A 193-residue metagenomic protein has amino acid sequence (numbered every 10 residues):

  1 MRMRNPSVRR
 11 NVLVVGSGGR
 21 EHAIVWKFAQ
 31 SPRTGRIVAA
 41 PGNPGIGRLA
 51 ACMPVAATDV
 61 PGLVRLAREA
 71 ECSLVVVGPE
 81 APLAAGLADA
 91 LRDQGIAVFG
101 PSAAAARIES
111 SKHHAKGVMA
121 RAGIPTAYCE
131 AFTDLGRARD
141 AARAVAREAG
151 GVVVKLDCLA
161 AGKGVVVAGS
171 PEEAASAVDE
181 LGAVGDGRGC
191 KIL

Functional and structural regions predicted by a protein language model:
M1-A104: ATP-binding N-terminal substructure of ATP-dependent carboxylate-amine bond-forming enzymes
R2-S7, A29-Q30, G45-G47, E69 (+5 more regions): Solvent-exposed alpha-helices and their adjacent loops that cap or buttress functional pockets in soluble metabolic
V15-G16, G78, V154-D157, L193: Short beta-strand segments
G16, F132, V166-S170: Short beta-strand-to-turn element immediately C-terminal to the catalytic PLP-Schiff-base lysine in fold type I
A56-D59, S111, D134-L135, S170: Acidic/polar helix N-cap motif
L63, A67, L87, A115 (+3 more regions): Generic hydrophobic alpha-helical segments
L74, P125-A127, R147-V154, A168-L193: Conserved ATP-binding module of the ATP-grasp superfamily
P101-G164: A conserved helix-loop-beta module that forms one wall/lid of the active-site cleft in ATP-utilizing catalytic domains
